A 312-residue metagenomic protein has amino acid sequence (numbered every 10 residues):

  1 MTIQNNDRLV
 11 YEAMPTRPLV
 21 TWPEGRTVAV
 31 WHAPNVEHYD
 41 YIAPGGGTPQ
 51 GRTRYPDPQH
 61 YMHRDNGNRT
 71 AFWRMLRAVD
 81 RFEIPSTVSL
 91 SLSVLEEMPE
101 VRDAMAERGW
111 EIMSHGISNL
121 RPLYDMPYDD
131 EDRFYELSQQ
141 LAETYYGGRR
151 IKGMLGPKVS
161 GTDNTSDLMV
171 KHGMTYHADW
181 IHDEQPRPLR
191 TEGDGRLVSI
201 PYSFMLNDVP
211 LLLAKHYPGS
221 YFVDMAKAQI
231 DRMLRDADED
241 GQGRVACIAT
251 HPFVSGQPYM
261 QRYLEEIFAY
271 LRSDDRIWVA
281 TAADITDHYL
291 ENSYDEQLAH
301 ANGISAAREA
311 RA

Functional and structural regions predicted by a protein language model:
T2-V198, V223-I248, V254-A312: Catalytic alpha-helical scaffold of carbohydrate-active enzymes acting on polysaccharides/glycoconjugates
P201-L234: A conserved mid-domain beta-alpha-beta active-site/ligand-binding segment of alpha/beta enzyme cores
